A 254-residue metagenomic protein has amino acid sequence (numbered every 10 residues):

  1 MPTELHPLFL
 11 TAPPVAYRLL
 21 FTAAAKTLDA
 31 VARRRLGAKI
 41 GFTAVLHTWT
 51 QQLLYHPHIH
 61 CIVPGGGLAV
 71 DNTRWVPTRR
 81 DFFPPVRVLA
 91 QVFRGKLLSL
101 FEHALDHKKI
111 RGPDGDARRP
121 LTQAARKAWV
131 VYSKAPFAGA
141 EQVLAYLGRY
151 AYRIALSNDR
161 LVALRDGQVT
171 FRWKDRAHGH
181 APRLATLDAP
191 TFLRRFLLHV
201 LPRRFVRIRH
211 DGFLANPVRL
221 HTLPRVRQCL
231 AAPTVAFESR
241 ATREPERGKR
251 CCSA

Functional and structural regions predicted by a protein language model:
M1-A254: Beta->alpha loop/short-helix hinge microenvironment recognizer with preference for catalytic Tyr/His contexts
